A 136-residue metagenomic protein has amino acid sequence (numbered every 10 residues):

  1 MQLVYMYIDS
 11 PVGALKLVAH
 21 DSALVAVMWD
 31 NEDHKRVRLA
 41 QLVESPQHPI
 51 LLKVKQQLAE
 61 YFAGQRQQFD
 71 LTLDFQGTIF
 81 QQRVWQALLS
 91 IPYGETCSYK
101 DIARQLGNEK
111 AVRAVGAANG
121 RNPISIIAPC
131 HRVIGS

Functional and structural regions predicted by a protein language model:
M1-K110: Basic nucleic-acid-binding alpha-helical/helix-turn surface characteristic of O6-alkylguanine DNA
K110-S136: Short glycine/serine-rich loop segments
